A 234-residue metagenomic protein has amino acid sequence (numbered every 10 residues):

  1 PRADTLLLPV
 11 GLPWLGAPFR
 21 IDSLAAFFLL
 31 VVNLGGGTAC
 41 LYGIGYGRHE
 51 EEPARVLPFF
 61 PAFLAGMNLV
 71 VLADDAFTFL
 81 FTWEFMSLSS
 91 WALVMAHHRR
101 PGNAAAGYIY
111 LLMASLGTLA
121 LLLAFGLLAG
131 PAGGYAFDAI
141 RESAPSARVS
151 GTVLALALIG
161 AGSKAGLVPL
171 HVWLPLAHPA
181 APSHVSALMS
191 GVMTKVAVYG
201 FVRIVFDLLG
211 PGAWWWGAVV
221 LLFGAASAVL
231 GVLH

Functional and structural regions predicted by a protein language model:
R2-V10: Interfacial/capping segments of alpha-helical transmembrane domains
G11-F27, R141-L154: Short aromatic-rich membrane-water interface segments that cap or initiate transmembrane helices in multi-pass membrane
A17-V31, L69-F81, W216: Membrane-entry segments of alpha-helical transmembrane domains in multi-pass membrane proteins
P18-E50: Glycine/proline-rich, flexible active-site/cofactor-binding loop segments that harbor closely spaced acidic
T38-F79, S89-H234: Hydrophobic transmembrane alpha-helices and their helix-loop junctions in integral membrane proteins
E84: Short phosphate-coordinating micro-motif centered on Lys-Gly-acidic
